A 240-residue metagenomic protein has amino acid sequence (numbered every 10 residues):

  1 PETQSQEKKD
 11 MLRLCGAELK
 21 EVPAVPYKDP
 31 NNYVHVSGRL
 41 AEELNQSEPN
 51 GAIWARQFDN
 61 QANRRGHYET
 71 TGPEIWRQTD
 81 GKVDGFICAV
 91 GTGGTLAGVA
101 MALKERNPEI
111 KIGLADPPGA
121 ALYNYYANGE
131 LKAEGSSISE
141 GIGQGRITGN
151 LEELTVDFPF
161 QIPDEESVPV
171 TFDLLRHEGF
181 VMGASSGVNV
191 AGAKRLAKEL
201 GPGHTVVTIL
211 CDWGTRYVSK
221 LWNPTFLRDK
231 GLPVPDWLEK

Functional and structural regions predicted by a protein language model:
P1-G85, D116-L175, E239: Small/polar-residue-rich loop-to-helix segments that shape phosphate-bearing ligand pockets
Q4-K9, A89-A100, L122-Y123, S185-A193: Short glycine/serine/threonine-rich phosphate/pyrophosphate-binding segments that cradle anionic phosphate groups
A55, F180-S186: Short glycine/threonine-rich catalytic loop with a Thr-x-Gly-x-Asp
R77, M101, E105, K194-K198: Short, well-ordered alpha-helices that flank and scaffold nucleotide-derived cofactor binding pockets
C88, Q161, G183, T208: Redox-cofactor binding/interface segments in oxidoreductases and associated redox assembly factors
T95-R106, A115: Short Gly/Thr/Asp-enriched flexible loops that form oxyanion-binding sites at enzyme active sites
E109-K111, H204-T205: Residues that mark the start of a beta-strand
A191-K240: Phosphate-binding loop/pocket of nucleotide- and phosphate-handling active sites
